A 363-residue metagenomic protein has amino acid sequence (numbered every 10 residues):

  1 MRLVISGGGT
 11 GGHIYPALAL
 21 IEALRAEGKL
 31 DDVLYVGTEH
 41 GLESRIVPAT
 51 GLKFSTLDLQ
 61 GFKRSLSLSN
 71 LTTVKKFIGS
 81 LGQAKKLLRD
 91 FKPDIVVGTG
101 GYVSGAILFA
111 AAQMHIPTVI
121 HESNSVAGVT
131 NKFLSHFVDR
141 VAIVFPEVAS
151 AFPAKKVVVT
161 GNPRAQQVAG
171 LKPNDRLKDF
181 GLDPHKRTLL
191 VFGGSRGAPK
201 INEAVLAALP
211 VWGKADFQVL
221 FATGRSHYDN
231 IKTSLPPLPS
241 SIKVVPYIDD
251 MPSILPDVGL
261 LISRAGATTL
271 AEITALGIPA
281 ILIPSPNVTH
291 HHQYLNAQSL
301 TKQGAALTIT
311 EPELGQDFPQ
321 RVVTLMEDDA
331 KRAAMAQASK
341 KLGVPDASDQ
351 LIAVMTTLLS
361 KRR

Functional and structural regions predicted by a protein language model:
L3-G7, L30-G79, R225-H227, T310-P312: Conserved nucleotide-sugar phosphate-binding/catalytic loop shared by glycosyltransferases and other
I5, L34, L42, A112-N174: Active-site-proximal region of nucleotide-activated glycan assembly enzymes, centered on histidine/acidic-rich loops
G41, I46, T50, P173-K178 (+4 more regions): Donor-nucleotide binding loops and adjacent catalytic segments primarily of GT-B fold Leloir glycosyltransferases
Q83-V96, S104-V119, K132-R140: Glycosyltransferases and closely related glycan-assembly transferases that use nucleotide-activated donors
P93-I95, P256-T269, I278: Acidic donor-binding loop of glycosyltransferase active sites
M114, P256-V258, E272-I283, Q303: Conserved donor-binding/catalytic loop of nucleotide-activated donor transferases
K331-P345: A short, well-ordered alpha-helix in the C-terminal region of glycosyltransferases
V344-R363: C-terminal alpha-helical cap of glycosyltransferases
